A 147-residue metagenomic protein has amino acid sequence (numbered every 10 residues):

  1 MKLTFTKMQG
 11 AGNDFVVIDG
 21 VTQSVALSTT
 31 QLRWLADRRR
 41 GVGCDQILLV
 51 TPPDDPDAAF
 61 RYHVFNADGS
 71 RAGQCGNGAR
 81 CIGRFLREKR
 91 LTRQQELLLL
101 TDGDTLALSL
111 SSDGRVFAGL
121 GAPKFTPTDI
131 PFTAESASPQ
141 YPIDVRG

Functional and structural regions predicted by a protein language model:
M1-S112: A glycine-rich beta-to-alpha transition motif near the start of alpha/beta enzyme domains, typified by
L91, Q95-G147: ATP-dependent small-molecule kinase catalytic core of the GHMP/sugar-kinase superfamily and closely related
